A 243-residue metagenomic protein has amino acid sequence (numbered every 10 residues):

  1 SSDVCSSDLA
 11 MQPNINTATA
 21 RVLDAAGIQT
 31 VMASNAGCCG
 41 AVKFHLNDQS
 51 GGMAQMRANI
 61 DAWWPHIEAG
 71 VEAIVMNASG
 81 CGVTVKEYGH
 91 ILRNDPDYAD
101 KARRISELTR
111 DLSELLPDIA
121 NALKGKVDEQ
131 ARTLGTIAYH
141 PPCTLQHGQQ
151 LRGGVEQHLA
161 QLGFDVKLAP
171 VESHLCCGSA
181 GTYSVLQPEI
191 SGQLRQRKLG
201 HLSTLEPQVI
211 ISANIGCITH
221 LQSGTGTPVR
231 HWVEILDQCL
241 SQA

Functional and structural regions predicted by a protein language model:
D3-A243: Iron-sulfur cluster-binding electron-transfer modules in prokaryotic oxidoreductases
